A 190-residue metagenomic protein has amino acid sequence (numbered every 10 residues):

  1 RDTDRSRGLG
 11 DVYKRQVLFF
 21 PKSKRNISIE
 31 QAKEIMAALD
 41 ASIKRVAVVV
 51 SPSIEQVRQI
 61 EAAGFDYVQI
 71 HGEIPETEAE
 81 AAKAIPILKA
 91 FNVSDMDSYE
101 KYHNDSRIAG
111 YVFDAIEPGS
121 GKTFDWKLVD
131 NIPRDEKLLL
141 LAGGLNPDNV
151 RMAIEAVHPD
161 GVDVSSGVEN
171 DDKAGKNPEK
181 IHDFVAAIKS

Functional and structural regions predicted by a protein language model:
D2-L9, Y13: Single conserved hydrophobic/aromatic residue that forms the stacking wall/gate of nucleotide- or nucleobase-binding
T3, F113, V162: Active-site flanking residues adjacent to catalytic metal/cofactor-binding acidic residues
R7, V68, Y111, D125 (+3 more regions): Conserved, mostly hydrophobic/aromatic
D11, F65, I108, H158-P159: A structural motif
L18-K24, Q31, M36-N149, E169: Conserved anion-binding
E30-Q31, M36, E80-A82, S165-S166 (+1 more regions): C-terminal helical cap(s) of enzyme catalytic domains, especially alpha/beta-barrels
L39, V157, I188: Short hydrophobic alpha-helical segments of the AMP-binding
D148, I154, P159-N170: Internal alpha/beta core interface subdomains
